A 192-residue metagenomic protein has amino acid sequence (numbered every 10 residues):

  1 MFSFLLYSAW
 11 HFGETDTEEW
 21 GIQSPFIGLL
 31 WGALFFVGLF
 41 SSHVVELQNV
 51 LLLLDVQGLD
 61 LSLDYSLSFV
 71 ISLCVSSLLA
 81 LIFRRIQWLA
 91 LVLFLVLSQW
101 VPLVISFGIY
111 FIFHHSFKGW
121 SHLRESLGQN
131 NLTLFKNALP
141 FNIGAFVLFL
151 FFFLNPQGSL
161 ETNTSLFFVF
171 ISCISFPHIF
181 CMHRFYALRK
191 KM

Functional and structural regions predicted by a protein language model:
M1-F2, R84-R85, S98-F107: Transmembrane helix interruption/hinge and helix-loop junction motifs
M1-S41, N49-D55: Membrane-interface helix-loop-helix junctions at boundaries between adjacent transmembrane segments
L6-G21, V75-R85, K118-S126, I179-Y186: C-terminal ends of transmembrane helices
W20-G32, R85-L93, N137: Cytoplasmic-side transmembrane-helix entry/capping segments in multi-pass membrane proteins
L29-F40, Y65-I82, N137-N155: Hydrophobic core of alpha-helical transmembrane segments in multi-pass integral membrane proteins
V45-L61, N155-E161: Membrane-interface helix termini and inter-helical loops of multi-pass transporters
L97, I109-L127: Predominantly late transmembrane helices and immediately cytosolic-facing juxtamembrane segments
G128-Q129, L150-V169: Extracellular/periplasmic helix-loop-helix junctions in multi-pass membrane proteins
